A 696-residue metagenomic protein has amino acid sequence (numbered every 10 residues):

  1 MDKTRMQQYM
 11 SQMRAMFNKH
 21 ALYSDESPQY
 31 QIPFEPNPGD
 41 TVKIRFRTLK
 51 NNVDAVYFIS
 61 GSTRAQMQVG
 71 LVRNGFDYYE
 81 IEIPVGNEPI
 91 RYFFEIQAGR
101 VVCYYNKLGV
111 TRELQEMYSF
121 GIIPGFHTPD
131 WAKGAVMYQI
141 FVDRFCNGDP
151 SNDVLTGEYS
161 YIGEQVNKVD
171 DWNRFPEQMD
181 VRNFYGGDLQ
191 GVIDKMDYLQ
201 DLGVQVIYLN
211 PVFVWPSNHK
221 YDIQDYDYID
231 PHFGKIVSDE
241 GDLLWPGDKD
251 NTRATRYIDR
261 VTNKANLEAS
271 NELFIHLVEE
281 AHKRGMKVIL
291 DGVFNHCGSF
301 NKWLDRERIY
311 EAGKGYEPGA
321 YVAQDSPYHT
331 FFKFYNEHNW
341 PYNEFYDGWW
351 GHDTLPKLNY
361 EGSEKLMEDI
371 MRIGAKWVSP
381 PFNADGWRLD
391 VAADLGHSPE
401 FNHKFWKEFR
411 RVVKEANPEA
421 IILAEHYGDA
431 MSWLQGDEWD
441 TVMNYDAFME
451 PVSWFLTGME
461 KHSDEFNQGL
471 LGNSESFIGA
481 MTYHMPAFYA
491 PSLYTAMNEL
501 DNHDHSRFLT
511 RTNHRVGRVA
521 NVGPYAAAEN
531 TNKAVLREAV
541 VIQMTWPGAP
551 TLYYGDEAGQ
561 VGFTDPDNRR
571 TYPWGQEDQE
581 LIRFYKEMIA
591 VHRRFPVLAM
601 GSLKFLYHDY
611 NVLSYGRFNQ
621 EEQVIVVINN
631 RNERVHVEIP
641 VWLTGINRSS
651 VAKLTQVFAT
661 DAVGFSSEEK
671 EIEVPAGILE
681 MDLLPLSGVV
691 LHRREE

Functional and structural regions predicted by a protein language model:
M1-F141, N147, D153-T156, Q190-Q205 (+3 more regions): Carbohydrate-interacting/catalytic domains
F46, I140, L199, L209 (+9 more regions): Conserved, mostly hydrophobic/aromatic
T48-K50, I83-V85, F141-R144, F213 (+10 more regions): Short, flexible loop/turn elements at secondary-structure junctions
D130, F300-W303, G374-A375, P381-N383 (+6 more regions): Conserved alpha/beta catalytic core and glycan-binding cleft of carbohydrate-active enzymes
G134-A135, L202-I207, K283-I289, N383-W387 (+3 more regions): Loop/turn elements at helix/coil->beta-strand transitions in domains of secreted/extracellular proteins
V142-Q205, P211-P381, F409, E415 (+1 more regions): Substrate-binding/active-site clefts of carbohydrate-active enzymes
V142-R144, I207-H219, D291-N301, D390-L395 (+4 more regions): Short, solvent-exposed turn/loop segments enriched in Gly/Ser/Thr/Pro and often Arg
V181-D188, R306-P318, V322-K365, P399-I478 (+3 more regions): Extended substrate-binding grooves/exosites of carbohydrate-active enzymes
